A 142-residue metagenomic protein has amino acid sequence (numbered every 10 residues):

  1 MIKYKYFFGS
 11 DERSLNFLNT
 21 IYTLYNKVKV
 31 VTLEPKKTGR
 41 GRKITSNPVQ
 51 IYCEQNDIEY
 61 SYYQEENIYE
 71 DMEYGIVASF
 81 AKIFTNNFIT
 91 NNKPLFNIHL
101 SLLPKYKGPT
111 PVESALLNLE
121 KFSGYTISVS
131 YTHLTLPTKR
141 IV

Functional and structural regions predicted by a protein language model:
M1-L134, R140: One-carbon transfer enzymes
